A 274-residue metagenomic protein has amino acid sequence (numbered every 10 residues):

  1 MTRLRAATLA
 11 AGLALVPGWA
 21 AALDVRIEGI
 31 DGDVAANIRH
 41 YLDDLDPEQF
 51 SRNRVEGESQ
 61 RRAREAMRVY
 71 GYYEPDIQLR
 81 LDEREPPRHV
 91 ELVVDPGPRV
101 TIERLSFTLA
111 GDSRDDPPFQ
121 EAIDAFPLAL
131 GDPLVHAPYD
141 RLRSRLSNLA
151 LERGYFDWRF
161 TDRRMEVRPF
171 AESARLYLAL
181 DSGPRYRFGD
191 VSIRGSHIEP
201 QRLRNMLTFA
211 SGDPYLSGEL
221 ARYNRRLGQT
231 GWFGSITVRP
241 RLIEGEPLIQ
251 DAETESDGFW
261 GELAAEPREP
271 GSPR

Functional and structural regions predicted by a protein language model:
M1-T8: Bacterial N-terminal signal peptides that target proteins for export
P17-A20: N-terminal signal peptide c-region/cleavage motif recognized by signal peptidases
A22-D33, H40-R274: Periplasmic polypeptide-binding modules associated with outer-membrane biogenesis and secretion
